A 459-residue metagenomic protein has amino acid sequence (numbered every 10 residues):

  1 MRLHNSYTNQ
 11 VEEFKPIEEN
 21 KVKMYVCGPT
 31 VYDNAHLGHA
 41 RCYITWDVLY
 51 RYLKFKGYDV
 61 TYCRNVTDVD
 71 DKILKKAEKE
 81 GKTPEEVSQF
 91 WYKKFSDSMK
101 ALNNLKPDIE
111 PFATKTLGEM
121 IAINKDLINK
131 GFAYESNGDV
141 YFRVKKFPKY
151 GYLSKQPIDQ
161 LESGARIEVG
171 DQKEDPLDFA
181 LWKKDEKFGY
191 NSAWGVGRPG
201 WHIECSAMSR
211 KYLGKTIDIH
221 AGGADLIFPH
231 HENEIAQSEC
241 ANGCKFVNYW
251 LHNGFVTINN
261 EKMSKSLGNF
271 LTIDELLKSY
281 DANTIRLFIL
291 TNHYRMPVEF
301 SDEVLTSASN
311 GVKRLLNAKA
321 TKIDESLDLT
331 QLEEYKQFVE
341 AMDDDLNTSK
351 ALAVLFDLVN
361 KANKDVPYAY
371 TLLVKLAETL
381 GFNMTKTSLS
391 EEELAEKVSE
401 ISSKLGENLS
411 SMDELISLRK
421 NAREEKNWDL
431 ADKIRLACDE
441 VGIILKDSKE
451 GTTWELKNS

Functional and structural regions predicted by a protein language model:
M1-Y32, Y43, D47, G118-T321: Alpha-helical recognition segments enriched in aromatics with Gly/Pro capping that present substrate-recognition
T8-E13, I17-N103, D447-W454: N-terminal, positively charged nucleic-acid-binding surface of large information/translation enzymes
K54, K100, I128-N129, L251 (+1 more regions): Alpha-helix C-terminal capping/helix-coil junction sites
Y58, F132, I443: Short phosphate-binding/catalytic loops that engage adenosine nucleotides
V66-D70, Y92-F95, L105-M120, G138-F147: Short, glycine/charge-rich beta-strand/loop segments that flank catalytic centers and engage negatively charged groups
E80-E86, P107, R295-E299: Short, polar/flexible loop-turn hinges at active-site or ligand-entry regions and domain interfaces
S96-E119, I227, A282-T284, I289-L290 (+3 more regions): Non-catalytic interaction-recognition regions
K262-S264, N269-S459: Structural preference for alpha-helix termini/caps and helix-kink/transition segments
